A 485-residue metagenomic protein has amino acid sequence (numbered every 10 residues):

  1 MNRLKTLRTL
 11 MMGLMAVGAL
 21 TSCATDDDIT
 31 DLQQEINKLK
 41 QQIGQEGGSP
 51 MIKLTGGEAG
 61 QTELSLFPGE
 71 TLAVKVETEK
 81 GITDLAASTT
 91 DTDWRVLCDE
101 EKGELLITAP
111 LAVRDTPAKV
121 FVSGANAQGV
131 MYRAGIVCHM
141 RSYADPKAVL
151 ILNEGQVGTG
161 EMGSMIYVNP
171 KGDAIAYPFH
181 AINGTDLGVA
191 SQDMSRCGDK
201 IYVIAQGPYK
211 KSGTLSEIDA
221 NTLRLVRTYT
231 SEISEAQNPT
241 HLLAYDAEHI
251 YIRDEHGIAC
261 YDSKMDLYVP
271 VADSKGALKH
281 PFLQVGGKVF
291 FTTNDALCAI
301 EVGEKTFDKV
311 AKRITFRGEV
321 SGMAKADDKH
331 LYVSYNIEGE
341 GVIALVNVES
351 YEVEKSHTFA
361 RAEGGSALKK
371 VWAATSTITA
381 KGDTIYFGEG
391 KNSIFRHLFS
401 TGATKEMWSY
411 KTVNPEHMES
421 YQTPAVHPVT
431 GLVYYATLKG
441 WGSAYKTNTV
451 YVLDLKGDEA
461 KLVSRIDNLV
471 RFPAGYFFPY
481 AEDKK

Functional and structural regions predicted by a protein language model:
M1-R3, G13, V17-E63, Q128-V149: Bacterial Sec-dependent N-terminal signal peptides
I82-C98, E104: Short, solvent-exposed loop/linker segments at beta-strand-coil boundaries, enriched for Pro/Gly and Ser/Thr
E104-T116, G440: Extracellular/luminal low-complexity segments enriched in Ser/Thr/Pro
V157-I166, K210-S216, G257-Y261, D295-E301 (+3 more regions): Structural motif
D173-D186, R224-I233, M265-D273, T306-I314 (+3 more regions): A short beta-strand motif characteristic of beta-propeller blades
G184-S195, S234-A247, K275-G286, T315-A326 (+3 more regions): Repeated scaffold domains used in trafficking and secretory/extracellular systems, primarily beta-propellers
A259-N392: Acidic, serine/threonine- and glycine-rich low-complexity intrinsically disordered segments that serve as flexible
Y445-K485: Blade-level signature of beta-propeller repeat domains, shared across WD40, Kelch, NHL, RCC1 and BNR/Asp-box propellers
